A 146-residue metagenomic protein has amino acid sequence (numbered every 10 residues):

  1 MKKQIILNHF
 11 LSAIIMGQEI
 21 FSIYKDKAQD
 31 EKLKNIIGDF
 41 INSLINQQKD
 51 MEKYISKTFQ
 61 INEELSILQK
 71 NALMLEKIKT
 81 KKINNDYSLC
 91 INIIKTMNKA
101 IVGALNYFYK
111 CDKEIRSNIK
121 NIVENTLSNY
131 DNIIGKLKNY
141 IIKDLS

Functional and structural regions predicted by a protein language model:
M1-A28, D86-K113: Alpha-helical bundle segments that constitute or directly flank the non-heme di-iron/ferroxidase center
M1-Q4, T58, K81-D86, Y140-S146: Membrane-interacting alpha-helical segments
K2-F10, E31-K49, D86-I93, I115-N129: Alpha-helical scaffold segments that form or flank carboxylate-/histidine-based iron centers
I14, Q18, K25-A28, K32 (+3 more regions): Short amphipathic alpha-helical segments enriched in hydrophobics
I15, S22, G38, I45 (+5 more regions): Class I S-adenosyl-L-methionine
N35-L68, I133-D144: Conserved alpha-helical segments that form or flank metal/cofactor-binding pockets of metalloenzymes
K53-K95, K99-V102: Carboxylate-rich helix-loop segments that flank metal/cofactor sites and access channels in metalloenzymes
I93-S146: Preference for long, well-ordered alpha-helical segments
